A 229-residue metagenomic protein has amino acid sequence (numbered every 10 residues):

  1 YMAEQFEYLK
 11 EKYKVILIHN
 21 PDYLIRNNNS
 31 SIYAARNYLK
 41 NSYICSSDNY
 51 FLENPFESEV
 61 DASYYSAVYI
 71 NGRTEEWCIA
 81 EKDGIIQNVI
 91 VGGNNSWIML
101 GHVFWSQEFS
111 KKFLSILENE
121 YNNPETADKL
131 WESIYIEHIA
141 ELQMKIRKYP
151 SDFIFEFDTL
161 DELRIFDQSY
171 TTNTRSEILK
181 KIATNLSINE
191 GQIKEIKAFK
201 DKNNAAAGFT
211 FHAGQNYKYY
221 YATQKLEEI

Functional and structural regions predicted by a protein language model:
Y1-N41, Q215: Conserved N-terminal catalytic core of the sugar/cofactor nucleotidyltransferase
E11-V15, N37-S42, S58-Y65, A140-L142: Short glycine/proline-enriched coil/turn segments at helix->beta-strand junctions
Y23-N27, G72-T74, D152-F155: A short acidic, often aromatic-flanked loop/helix-cap motif at beta-alpha or helix-coil junctions that lines enzyme
S30-Y38, A80-E81, D161-F166: Short, surface-exposed amphipathic charged segments that create phosphate/polyanion-binding patches used for binding
N41-Y50: Short beta-strand-to-loop acidic/aromatic patch adjacent to the donor-nucleotide binding site
L52-T126, K197, K202-A206, T210-I229: Conserved core of the sugar-phosphate nucleotidyltransferase
I85-I154, D161-L163, D167-K180: Catalytic-core segments of class I nucleotidyltransferases/pyrophosphorylases that form NMP-activated intermediates
T171-D201: Short Lys/Arg-enriched alpha/beta "domain-start" segment
